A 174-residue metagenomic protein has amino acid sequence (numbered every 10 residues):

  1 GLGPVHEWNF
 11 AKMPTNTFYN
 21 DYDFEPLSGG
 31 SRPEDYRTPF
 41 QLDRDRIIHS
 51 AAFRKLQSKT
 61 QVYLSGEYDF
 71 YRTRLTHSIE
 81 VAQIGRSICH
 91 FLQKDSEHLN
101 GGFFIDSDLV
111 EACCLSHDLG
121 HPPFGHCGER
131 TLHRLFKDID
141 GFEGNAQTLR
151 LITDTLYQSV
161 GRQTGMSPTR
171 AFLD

Functional and structural regions predicted by a protein language model:
L2-Y36, I48-K59, I79-I84, I88-A112 (+1 more regions): Sequence-structural signature of the catalytic-core scaffold of metal-dependent phosphohydrolases that act on
K59-Y68: A short small-residue
Y71, H121-P122: Short strand->helix junction
